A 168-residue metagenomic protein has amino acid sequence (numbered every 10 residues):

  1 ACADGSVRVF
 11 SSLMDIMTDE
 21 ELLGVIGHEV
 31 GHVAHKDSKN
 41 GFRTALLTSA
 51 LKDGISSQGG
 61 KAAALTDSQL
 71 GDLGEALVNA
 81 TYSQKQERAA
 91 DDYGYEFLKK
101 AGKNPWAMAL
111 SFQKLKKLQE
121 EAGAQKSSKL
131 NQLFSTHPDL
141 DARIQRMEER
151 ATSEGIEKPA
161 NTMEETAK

Functional and structural regions predicted by a protein language model:
A1-K168: A Zn2+-metalloprotease active-site environment signal
